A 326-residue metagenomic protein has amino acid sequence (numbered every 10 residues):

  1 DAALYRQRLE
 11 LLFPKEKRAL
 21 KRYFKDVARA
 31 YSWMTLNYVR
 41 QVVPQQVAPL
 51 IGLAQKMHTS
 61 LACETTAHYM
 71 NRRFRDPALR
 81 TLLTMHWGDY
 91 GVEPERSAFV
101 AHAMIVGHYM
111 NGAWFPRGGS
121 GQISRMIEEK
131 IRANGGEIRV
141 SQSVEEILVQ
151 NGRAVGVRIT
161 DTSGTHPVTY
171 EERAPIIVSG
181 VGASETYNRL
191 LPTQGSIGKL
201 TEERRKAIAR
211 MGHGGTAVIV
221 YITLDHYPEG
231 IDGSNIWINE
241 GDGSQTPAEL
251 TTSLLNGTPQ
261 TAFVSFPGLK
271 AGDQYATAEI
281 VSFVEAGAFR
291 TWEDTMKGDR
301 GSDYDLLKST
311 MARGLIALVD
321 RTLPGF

Functional and structural regions predicted by a protein language model:
A2, E16, L20, F24 (+10 more regions): Generic structural signal for well-ordered, non-membrane alpha-helical segments in soluble metabolic enzymes
A2-R96: Rossmann-like flavin
N37-V43, R132-I138, Q150, G230 (+1 more regions): Surface-exposed helix-capping loop/turn segments at secondary-structure junctions
Y69-R73, L82-M85, M126, K130 (+9 more regions): Generic, well-ordered alpha-helical scaffold segments in large soluble proteins
R96-H108, I280-V284, W292-D294: Residues forming anionic-ligand binding surfaces in small-molecule and nucleic-acid pockets of primarily soluble enzymes
A103-V168: Helical element adjacent to the flavin cofactor pocket in flavoenzyme catalytic cores
F115, E145-D273: Mid-domain catalytic core of redox enzymes that form a hydrophobic substrate pocket/lid adjacent to a catalytic redox
H226-F326: C-terminal segments that line or cap access tunnels to active or ligand-binding sites in enzymes and enzyme-associated
